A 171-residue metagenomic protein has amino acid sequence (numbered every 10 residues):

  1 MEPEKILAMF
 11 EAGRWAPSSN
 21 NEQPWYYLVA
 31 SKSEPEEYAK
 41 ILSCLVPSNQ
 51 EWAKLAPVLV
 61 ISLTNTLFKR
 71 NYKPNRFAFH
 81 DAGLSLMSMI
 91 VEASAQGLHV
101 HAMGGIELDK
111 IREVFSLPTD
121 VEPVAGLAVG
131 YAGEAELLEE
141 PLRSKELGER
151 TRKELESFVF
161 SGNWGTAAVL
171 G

Functional and structural regions predicted by a protein language model:
M1-G171: Acidic, surface-exposed loops and disordered segments
